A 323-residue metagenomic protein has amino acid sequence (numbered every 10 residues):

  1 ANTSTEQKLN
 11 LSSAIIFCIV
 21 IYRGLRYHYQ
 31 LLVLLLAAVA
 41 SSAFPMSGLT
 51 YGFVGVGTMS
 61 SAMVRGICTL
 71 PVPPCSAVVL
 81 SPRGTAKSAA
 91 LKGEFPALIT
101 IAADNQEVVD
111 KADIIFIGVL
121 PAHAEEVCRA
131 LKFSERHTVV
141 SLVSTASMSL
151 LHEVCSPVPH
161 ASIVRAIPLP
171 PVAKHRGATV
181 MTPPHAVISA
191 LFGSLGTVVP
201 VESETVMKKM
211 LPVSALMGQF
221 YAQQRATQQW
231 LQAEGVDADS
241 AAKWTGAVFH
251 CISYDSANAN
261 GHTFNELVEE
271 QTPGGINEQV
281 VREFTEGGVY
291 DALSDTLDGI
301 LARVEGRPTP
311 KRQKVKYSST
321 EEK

Functional and structural regions predicted by a protein language model:
Q30-A40: Cleavable N-terminal signal peptides of Sec/SRP-targeted secreted and luminal proteins
F44-A103, E107-V109, Q229-A233, S319-E322: NAD(P)+-binding Rossmann beta1-loop-alpha1 motif at the extreme N-terminus of oxidoreductases
F44-L49, A161, G246, H250-K323: NAD(P)-dependent Rossmann-like dehydrogenase/reductase catalytic/cofactor-binding core
M63-V64, V79, T85-F95, T100-M181 (+1 more regions): Rossmann-like NAD(P)(H) cofactor-binding subdomain of soluble oxidoreductases
V78, S88, V108, A124 (+3 more regions): Small-residue helix-packing motif on alpha-helices
L150-S162, R176-P212, L216-A259, R303: Internal alpha-helical scaffold of NAD(P)-dependent oxidoreductase catalytic cores
